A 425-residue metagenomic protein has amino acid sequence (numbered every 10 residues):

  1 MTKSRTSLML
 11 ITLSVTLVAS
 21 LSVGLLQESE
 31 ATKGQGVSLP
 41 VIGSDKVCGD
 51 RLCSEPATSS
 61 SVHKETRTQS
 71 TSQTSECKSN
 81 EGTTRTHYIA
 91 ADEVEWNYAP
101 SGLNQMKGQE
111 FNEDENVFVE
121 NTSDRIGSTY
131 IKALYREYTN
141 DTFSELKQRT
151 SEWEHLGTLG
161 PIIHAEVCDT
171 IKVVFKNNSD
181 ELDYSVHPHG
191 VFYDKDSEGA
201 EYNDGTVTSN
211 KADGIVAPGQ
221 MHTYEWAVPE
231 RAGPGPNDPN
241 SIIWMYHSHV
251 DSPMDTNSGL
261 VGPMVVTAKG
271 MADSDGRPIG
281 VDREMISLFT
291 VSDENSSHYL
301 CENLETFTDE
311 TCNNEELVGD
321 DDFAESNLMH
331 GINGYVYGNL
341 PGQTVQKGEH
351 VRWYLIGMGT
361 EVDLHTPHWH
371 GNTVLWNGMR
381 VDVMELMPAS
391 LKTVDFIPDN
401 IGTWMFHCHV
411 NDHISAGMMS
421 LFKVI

Functional and structural regions predicted by a protein language model:
M1-T32: Secretory targeting signatures
G24, A31-I425: Copper-binding active sites and cupredoxin-like electron-transfer domains, recognizing His/Cys-rich ligand loops
